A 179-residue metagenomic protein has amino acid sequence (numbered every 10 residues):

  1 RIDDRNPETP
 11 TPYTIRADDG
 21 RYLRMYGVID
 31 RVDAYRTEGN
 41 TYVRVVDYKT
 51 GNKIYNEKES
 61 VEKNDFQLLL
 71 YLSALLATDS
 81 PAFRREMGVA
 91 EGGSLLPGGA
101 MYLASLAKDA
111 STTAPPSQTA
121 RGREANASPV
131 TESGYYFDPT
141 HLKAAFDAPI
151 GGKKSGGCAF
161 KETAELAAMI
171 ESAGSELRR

Functional and structural regions predicted by a protein language model:
R1-R179: Structural signature of nuclease core domains in nucleic-acid processing machines
